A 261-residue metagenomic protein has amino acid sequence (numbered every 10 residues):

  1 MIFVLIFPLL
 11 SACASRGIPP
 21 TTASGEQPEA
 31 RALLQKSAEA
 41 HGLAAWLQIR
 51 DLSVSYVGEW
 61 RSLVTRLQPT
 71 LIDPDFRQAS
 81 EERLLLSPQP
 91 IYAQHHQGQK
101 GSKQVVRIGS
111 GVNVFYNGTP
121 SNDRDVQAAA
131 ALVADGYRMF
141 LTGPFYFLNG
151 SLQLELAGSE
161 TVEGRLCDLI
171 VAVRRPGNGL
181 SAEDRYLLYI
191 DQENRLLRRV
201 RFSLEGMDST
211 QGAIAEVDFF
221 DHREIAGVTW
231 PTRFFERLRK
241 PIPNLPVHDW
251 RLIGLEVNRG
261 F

Functional and structural regions predicted by a protein language model:
M1-I6: Sec-dependent signal peptide recognition, specifically the positively charged N-region followed immediately by
L10-A12: C-terminal motif of bacterial Sec signal peptides marking the signal peptidase cleavage site
A14-R16: Bacterial signal peptide processing site
I18-T21, E29: A contiguous, well-ordered beta/alpha segment that forms the leading edge of an enzyme domain
P20, A40, A79, Q153-G158 (+1 more regions): Short structured motifs
G25, R31-S121, L156: N-terminal mature ectodomain segment of secretory-pathway/periplasmic proteins
P28-A32, I108-D184, L204-A213, F261: Flexible, processing/modification-adjacent segments and terminal tails in exported/periplasmic/extracellular proteins
E163-F261: Gly/Pro-enriched, hydrophobic low-complexity segments that function as extracytoplasmic propeptides/linkers
